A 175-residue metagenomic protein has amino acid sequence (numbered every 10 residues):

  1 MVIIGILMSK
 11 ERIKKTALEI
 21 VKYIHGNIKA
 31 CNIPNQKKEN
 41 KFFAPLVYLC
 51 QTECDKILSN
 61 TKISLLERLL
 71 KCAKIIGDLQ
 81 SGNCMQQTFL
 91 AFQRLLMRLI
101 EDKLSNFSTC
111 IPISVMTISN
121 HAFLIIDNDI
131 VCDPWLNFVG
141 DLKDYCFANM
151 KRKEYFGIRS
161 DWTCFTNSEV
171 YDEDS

Functional and structural regions predicted by a protein language model:
M1-S175: A structural boundary/capping signal
